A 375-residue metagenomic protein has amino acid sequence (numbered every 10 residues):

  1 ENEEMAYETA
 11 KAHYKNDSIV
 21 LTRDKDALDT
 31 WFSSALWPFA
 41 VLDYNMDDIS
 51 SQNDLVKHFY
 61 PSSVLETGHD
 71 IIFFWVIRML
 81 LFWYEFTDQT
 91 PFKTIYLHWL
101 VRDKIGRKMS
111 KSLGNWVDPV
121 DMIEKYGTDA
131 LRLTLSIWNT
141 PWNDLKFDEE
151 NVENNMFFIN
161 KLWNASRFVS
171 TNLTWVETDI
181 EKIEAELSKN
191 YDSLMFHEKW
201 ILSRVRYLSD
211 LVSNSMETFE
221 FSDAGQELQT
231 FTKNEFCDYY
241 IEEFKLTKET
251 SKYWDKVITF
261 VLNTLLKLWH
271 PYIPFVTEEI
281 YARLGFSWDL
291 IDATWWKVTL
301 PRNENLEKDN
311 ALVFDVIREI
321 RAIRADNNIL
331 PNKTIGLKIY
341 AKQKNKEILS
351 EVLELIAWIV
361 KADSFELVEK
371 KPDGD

Functional and structural regions predicted by a protein language model:
E1-F32, L36, E85-T128, N143 (+1 more regions): Feature 926 captures the class I aminoacyl-tRNA synthetase adenylation module centered on the KMSKS loop
A27, D54-D70: A short glycine/serine-rich beta->alpha loop
F39, D43-Y44: Short active-site loop/helix that positions an aromatic residue
N45-L55: Cytochrome P450 heme-binding Cys-pocket and its upstream "meander" loop
L133-T134: Non-catalytic, structured segments within soluble enzyme domains
I137: Structured mid-domain segments that build the active-site/substrate or prosthetic-cofactor binding neighborhood
